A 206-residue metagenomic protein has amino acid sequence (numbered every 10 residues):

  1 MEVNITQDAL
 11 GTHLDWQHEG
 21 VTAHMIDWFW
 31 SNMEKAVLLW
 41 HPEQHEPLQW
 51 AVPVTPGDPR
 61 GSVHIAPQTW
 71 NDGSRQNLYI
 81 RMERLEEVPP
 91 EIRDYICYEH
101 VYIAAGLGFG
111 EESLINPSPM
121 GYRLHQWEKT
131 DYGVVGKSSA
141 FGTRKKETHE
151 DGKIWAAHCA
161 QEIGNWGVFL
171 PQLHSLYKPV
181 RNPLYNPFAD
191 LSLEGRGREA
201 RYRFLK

Functional and structural regions predicted by a protein language model:
M1-D8, I96-K206: Terminal "cap-and-tail" regions of soluble proteins that handle hydrophobic small molecules
M1-P59: Hydrophobic ligand-binding cavity/cleft-lining segments
W16, I80-E86, M120-K129: Hydrophobic/aromatic beta-strand elements that line small-molecule binding cavities or substrate pockets in beta-rich
S31, W40, P90, E199-R203: Polar/charged alpha-helical tracts
A36, L48-Q49, D58, L78 (+2 more regions): Amphipathic alpha-helical interaction segments
H41, R60-M82, I154, P179 (+1 more regions): Charged, low-complexity, intrinsically disordered terminal regions
H45-L114: Glycine-rich portal/gate segments that line the openings of hydrophobic small-molecule binding cavities
